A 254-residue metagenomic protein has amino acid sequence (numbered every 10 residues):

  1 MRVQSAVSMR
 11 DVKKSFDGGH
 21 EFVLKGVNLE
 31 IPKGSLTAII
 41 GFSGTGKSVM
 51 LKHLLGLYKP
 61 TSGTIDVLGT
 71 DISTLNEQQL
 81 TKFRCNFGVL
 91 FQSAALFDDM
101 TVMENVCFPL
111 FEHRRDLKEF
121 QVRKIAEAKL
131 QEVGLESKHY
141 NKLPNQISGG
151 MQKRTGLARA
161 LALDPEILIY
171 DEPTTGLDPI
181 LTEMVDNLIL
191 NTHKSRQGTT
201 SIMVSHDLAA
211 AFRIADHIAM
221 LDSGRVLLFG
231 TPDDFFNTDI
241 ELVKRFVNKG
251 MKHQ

Functional and structural regions predicted by a protein language model:
L55: Helix-to-loop junction immediately C-terminal to a conserved catalytic motif
G63-D71: Conserved ABC transporter NBD signature motif
D71, E119-K138, L190: Conserved ABC ATPase "signature" region
L143-I147, M151: Conserved ABC ATPase signature
D164: Conserved catalytic motifs of ABC-family nucleotide-binding domains
L168-D171: Catalytic Walker B motif of ABC-type/P-loop ATPase nucleotide-binding domains
E183-Q197: Helical segment within the ABC ATPase nucleotide-binding domain
